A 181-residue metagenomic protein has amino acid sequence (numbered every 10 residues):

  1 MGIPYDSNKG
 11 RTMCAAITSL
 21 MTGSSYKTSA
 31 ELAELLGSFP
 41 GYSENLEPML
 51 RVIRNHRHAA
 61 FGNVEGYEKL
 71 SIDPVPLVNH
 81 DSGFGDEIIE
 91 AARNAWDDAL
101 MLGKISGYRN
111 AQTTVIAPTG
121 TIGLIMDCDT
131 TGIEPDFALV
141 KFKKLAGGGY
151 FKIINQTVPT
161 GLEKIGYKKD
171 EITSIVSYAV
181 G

Functional and structural regions predicted by a protein language model:
M1-G181: Long, C-terminal-biased catalytic regions of enzyme "large/alpha" subunits
